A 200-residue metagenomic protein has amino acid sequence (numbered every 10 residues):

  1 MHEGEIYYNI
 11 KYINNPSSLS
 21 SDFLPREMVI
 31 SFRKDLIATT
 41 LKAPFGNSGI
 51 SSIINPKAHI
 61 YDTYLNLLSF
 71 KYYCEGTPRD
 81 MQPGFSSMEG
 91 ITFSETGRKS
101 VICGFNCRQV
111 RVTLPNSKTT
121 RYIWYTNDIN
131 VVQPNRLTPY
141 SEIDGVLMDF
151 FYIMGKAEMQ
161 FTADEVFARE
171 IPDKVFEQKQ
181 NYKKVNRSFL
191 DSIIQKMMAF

Functional and structural regions predicted by a protein language model:
M1-F200: Extended soluble regions of mature proteins
